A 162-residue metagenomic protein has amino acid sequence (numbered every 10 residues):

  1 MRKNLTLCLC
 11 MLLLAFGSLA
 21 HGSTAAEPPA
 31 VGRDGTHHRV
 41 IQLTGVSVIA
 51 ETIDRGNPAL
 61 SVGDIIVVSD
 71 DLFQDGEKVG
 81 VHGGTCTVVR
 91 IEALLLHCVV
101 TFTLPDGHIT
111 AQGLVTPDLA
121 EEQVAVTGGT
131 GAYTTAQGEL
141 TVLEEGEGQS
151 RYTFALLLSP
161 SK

Functional and structural regions predicted by a protein language model:
N4-C8, G17-K162: Targeting-peptide/extracellular-domain and disordered-appendage signature
L13-L14: Sec-dependent N-terminal signal peptides of Gram-positive bacterial secreted proteins and lipoproteins
